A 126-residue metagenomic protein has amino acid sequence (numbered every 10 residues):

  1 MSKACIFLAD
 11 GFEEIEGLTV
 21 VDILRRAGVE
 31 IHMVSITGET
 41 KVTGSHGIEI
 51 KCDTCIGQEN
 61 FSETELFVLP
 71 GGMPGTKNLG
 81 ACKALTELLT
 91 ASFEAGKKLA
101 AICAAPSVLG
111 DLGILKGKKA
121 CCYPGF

Functional and structural regions predicted by a protein language model:
M1-L99, V108-D111, K116-G117: Extended, subdomain-level signal for the structured scaffold at the beginning of enzyme domains
T37, A105, F126: Residues in the short beta-alpha loop(s) of Rossmann-like NAD(P)-binding domains
L115-F126: A conserved active-site-flanking secondary-structure segment within enzyme catalytic domains
